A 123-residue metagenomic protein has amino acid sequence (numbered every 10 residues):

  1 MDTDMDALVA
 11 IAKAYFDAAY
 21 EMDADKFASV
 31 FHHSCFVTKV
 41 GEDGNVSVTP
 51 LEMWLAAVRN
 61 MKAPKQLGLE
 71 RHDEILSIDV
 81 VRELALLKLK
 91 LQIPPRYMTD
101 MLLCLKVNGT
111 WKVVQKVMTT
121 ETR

Functional and structural regions predicted by a protein language model:
M1-A7, A63, Q115-T119: A contiguous, well-structured "functional interface" segment within a domain
M1-H33, N45, T49, R123: Short, low-complexity N-terminal intrinsically disordered segments enriched in polar/charged residues
A7, F36, G41-D43, S47-Y97: Surface-exposed, charged secondary-structure patches
D23, V30, G41-D43, L69 (+2 more regions): Residue-level detector of alpha-helical recognition elements and their boundaries
F31, L91-I93, V117-M118: Short beta-strand segments enriched in hydrophobic/aromatic residues within well-folded beta-rich domains
H33, E83, G109-T110: Beta-strand-connecting loop/turn residues
Y97-R123: Short beta-strand edge/turn micro-motifs at domain boundaries
